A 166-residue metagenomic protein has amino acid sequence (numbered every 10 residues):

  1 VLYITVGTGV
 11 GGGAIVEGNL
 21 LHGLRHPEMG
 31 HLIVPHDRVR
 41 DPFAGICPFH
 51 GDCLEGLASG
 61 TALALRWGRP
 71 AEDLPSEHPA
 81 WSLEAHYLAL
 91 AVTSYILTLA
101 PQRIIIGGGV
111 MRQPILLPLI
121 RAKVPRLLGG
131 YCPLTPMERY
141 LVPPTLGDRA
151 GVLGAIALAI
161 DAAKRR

Functional and structural regions predicted by a protein language model:
V1-T5, G11: Short glycine-aspartate micro-motif
G7-G9, V110-M111: Short glycine-rich anion-binding loops that position phosphate/pyrophosphate groups of nucleotides and phosphorylated
G11-A14, H31-I33: Adenylate-forming
I15, L20, H36-R166: ATP-binding/phosphotransfer module of carbohydrate and carboxylate kinases, centering on a glycine-rich
H26-R40: A short, polar/charged loop-to-alpha-helix boundary motif
